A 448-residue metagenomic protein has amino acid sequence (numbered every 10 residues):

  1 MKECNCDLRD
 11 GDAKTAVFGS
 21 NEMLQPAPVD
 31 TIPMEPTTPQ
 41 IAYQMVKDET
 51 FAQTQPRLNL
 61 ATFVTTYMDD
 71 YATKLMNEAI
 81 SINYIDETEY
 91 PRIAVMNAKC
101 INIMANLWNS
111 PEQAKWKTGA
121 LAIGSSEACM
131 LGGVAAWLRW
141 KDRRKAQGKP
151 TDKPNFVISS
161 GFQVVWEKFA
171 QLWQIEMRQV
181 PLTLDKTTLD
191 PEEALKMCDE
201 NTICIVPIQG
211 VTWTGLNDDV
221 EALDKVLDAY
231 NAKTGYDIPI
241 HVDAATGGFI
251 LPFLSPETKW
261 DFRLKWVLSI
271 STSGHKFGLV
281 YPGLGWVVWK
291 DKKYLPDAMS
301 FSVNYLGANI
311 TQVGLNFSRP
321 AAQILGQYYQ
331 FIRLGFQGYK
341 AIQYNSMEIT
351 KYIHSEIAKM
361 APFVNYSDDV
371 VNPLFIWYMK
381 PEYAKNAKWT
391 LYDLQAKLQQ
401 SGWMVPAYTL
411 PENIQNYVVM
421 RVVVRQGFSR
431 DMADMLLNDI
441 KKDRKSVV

Functional and structural regions predicted by a protein language model:
M1-K117, G402-V405, M420, D439-I440: N-terminal entrance/gating region of PLP-dependent enzymes' catalytic architecture
N5-K14, A120, G124-F301, L306: Conserved PLP-enzyme active-site core in the AAT-like
K99-I103, L107, A135, R139 (+15 more regions): Generic, well-ordered alpha-helical scaffold segments in large soluble proteins
A114-W116, T151, S367-L374, Q415-Y417: Short Gly/Ser/Thr- and Asp/Glu-enriched loop/turn motifs at secondary-structure junctions
V211, R333-F336, P381-Y383, V424-R430: A generic structural motif
Y230, I414-V448: PLP-dependent enzyme catalytic core of the Aspartate aminotransferase-like
F253-N372, Y378-Y383: Active-site C-terminal subdomain of aminotransferase-like
Y383-L394, R430-M435: Short, conserved charged micro-motifs
